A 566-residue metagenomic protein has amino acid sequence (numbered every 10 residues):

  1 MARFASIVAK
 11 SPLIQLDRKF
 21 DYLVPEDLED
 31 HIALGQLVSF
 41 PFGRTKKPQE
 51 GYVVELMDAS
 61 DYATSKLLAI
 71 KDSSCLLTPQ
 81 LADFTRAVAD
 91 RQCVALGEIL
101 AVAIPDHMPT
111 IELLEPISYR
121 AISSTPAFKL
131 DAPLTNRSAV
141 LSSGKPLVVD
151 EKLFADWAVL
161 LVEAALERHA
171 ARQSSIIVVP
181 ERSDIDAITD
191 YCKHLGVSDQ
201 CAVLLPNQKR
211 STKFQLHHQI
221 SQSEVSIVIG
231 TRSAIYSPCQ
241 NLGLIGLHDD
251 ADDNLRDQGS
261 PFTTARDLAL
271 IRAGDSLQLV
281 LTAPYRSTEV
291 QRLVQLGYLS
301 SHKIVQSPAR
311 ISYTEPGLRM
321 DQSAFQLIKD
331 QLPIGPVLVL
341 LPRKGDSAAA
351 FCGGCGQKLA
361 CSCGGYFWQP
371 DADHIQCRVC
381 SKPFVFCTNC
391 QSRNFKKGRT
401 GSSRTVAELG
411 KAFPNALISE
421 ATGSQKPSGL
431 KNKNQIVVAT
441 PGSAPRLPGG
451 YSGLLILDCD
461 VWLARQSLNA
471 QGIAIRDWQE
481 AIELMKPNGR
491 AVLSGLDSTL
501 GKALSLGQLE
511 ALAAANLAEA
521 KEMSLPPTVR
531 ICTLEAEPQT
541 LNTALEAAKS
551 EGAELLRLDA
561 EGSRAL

Functional and structural regions predicted by a protein language model:
M1-L318, Q322, K329-P333, L338 (+10 more regions): Accessory, non-ATPase domains that flank or precede helicase/AAA+ motor cores in DNA-metabolism machines
D30, P180, P342-R343, P441 (+1 more regions): Short, well-ordered beta-to-alpha junction loops that form the rim of enzyme active sites and present histidine/acidic
L37-F40, R44, Q322-G335, E408 (+1 more regions): C-terminal helicase module of SF1/SF2 nucleic-acid helicases/translocases
C75, L279, T314, F395-R399 (+3 more regions): Hydrophobic alpha-helical scaffolding
V178, A283, G398, L493-S494: Active-site-adjacent beta-strand anchor residues
D184-V197, F351-A360, R404-L417, T543 (+1 more regions): Conserved helicase motor "Helicase C" RecA-like lobe of SF1/SF2 P-loop NTPases
F262-R266, S402, Q471-I475: Amphipathic alpha-helical segments in well-structured domains
P333-A412: Cys/His-rich short segments
